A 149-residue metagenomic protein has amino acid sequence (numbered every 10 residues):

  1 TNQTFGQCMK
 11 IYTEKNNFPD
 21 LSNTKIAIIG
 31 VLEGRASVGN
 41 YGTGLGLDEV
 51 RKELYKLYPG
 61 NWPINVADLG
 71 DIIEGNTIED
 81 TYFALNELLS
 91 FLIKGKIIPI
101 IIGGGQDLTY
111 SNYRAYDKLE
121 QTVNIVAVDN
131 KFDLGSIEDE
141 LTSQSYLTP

Functional and structural regions predicted by a protein language model:
T1-G30, G34-P149: Conserved alpha-helical scaffold segments that buttress catalytic/binding sites
